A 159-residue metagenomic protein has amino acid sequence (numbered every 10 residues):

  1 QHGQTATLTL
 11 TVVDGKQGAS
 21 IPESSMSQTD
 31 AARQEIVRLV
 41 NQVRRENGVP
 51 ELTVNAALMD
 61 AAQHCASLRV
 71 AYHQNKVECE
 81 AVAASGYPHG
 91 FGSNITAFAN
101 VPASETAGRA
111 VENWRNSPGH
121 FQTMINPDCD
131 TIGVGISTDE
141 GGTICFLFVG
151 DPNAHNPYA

Functional and structural regions predicted by a protein language model:
Q4-G15: C-terminal edge beta-strand
K16-M26, Y158-A159: Ser/Thr/Gly/Pro-rich low-complexity, disordered linker/stalk segments of secreted and cell-surface proteins
I21-A71: A short alpha-helix/helix-coil micro-patch that ends at or immediately precedes a cysteine
R33-N41, M59, Q63-A66, G92 (+3 more regions): Extracytoplasmic/secreted envelope proteins and their assembly/folding machinery, especially bacterial periplasmic
E46-D60, H73-S85, H120-S137: Surface-exposed patches in mature extracellular/periplasmic domains of secreted proteins
D60-E105: Short, surface-exposed glycine/acidic/tryptophan-bearing loops
V101-A159: Disulfide-stabilized extracellular recognition modules
